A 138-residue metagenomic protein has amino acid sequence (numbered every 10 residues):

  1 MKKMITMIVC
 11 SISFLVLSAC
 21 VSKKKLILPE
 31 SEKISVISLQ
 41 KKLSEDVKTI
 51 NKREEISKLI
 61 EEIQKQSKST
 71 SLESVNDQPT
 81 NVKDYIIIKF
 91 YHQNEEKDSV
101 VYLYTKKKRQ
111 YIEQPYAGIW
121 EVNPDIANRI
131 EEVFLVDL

Functional and structural regions predicted by a protein language model:
M1-I5: Positively charged n-region of N-terminal signal peptides that target proteins for export
V16-A19: C-terminal motif of bacterial Sec signal peptides marking the signal peptidase cleavage site
V21-K23: Bacterial signal peptide processing site
P29-E45: Post-signal peptide N-terminal segment of mature Sec-exported envelope proteins
Q40-S74: Post-signal-peptide N-terminal segment of Sec-exported extracytoplasmic proteins
S69-R109: Short, structured surface segments that line ligand/substrate-binding pockets
Q114-L138: C-terminal partner/receptor-binding element of secreted or periplasmic proteins
